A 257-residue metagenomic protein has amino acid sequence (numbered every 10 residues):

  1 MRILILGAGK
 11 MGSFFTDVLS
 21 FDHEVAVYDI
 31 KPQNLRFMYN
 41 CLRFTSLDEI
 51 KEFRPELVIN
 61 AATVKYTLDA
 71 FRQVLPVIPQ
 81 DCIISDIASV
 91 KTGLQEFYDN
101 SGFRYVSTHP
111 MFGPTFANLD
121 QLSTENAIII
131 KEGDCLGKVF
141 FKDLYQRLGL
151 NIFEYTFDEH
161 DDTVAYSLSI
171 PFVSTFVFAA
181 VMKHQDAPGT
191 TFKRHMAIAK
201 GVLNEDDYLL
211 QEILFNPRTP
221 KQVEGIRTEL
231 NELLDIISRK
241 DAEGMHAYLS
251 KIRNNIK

Functional and structural regions predicted by a protein language model:
M1-F44, E49: NAD(P)+-binding Rossmann beta1-loop-alpha1 motif at the extreme N-terminus of oxidoreductases
M1-R2, I83, N126: Residues that mark the start of a beta-strand
D48-L75: Rossmann-like NAD(P)-binding element
I78-C82, F103: A short helix->loop->beta-strand "cap" motif at the edges of active sites that frequently abuts
V90, L94, Y98-N151: Rossmann-fold dinucleotide-binding core
E154-K257: An accessory alpha-helical subdomain
